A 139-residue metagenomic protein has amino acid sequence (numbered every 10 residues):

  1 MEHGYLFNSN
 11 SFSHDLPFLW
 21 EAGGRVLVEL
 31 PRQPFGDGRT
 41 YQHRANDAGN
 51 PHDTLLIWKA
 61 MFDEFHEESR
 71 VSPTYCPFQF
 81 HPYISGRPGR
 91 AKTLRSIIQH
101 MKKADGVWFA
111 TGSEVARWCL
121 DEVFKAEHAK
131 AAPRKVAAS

Functional and structural regions predicted by a protein language model:
M1-S72, A126-H128, S139: Active-site-adjacent pocket scaffolds in enzyme catalytic domains
L55-S139: C-terminal domain-boundary segment and adjacent tail
